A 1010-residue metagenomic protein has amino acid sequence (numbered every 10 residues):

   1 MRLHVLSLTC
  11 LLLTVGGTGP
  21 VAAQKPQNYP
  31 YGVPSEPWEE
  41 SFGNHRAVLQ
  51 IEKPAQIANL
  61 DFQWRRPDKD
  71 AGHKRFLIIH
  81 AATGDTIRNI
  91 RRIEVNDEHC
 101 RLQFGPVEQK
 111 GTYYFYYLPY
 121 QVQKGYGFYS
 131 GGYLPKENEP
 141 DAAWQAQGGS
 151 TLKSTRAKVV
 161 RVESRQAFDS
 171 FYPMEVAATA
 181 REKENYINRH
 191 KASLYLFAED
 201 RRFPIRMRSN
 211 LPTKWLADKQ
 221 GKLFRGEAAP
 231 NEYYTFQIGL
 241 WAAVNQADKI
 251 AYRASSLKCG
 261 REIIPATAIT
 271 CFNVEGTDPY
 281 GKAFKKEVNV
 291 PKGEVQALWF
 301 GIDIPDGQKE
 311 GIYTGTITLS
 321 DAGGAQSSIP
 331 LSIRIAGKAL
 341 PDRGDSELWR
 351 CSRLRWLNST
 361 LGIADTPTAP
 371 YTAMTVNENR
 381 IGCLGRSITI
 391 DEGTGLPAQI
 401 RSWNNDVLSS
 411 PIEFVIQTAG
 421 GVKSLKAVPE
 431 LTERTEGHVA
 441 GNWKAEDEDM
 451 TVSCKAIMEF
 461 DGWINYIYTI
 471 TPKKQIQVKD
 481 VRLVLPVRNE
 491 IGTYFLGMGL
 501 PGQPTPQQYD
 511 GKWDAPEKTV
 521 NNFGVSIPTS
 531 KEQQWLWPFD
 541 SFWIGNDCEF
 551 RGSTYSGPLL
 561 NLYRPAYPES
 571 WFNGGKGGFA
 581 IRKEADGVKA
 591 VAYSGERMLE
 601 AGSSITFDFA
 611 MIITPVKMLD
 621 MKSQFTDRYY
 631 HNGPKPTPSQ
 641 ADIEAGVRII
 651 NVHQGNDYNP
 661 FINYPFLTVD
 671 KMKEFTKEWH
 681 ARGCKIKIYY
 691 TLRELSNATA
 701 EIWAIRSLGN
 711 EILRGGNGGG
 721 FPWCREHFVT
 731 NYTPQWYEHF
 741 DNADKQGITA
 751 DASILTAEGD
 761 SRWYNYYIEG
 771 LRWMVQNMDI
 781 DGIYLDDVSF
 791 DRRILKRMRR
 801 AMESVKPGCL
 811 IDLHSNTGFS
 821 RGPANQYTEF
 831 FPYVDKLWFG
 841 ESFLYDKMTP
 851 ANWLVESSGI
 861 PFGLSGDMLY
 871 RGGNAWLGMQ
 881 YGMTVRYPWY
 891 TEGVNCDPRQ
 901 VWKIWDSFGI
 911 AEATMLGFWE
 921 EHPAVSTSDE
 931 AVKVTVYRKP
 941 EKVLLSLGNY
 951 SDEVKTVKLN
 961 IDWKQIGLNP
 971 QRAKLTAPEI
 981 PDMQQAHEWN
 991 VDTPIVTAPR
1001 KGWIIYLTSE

Functional and structural regions predicted by a protein language model:
Q24-W215, K219-Q308, G578-F579: Alpha-mannosidase-like glycoside hydrolase catalytic domains involved in N-glycan trimming, generalizing to other
A47-D70, V478-R488, S951-L968: Surface-exposed beta-strand/loop patches in extracellular or lumenal glycoproteins
A47-I51, I464-P472, K942-N949: Short, well-ordered beta-strand segments enriched in hydrophobic/aromatic residues
P67-A81, I93-T151, I317, D321 (+6 more regions): Carbohydrate-recognition beta-sandwich/jelly-roll modules in extracellular/periplasmic carbohydrate-active proteins
E108-Y117, T606, A986-E1010: C-terminal beta-strand-rich structural cap/linker in extracellular carbohydrate-active enzymes
I238, G311-D321: A short beta-strand micro-motif common to beta-rich folds, especially ectodomain repeats
G602-S603, R799-M802, K806-K974, W1003: Active-site-proximal substrate-binding groove within the catalytic cores of carbohydrate-active enzymes
I688, L692-M778: Active-site-adjacent "subsite" loops/lids of carbohydrate-active enzymes
